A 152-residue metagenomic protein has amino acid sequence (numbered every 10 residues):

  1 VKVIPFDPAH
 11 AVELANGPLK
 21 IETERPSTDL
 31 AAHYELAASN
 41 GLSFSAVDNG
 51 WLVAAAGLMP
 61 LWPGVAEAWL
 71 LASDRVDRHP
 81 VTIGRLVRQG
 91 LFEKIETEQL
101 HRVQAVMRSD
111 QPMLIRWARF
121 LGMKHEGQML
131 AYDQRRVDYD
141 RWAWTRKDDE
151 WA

Functional and structural regions predicted by a protein language model:
V1-D29: Short amphipathic alpha-helix that is part of the acyltransferase structural core
Y34-V47, W51-A54, Q99: A short helix-loop-beta-strand connector motif used in the catalytic cores of GNAT acetyltransferases and, in some
L42-F44, A66, R136-W142: Short beta-strand micro-motifs in enzyme catalytic cores
S45, W51-P60, A66-W69: Conserved beta-strand in the GNAT
G64-G84, D140: Conserved acetyl-CoA binding element of GNAT-fold acetyltransferases
H79-I95, R116, F120: Conserved acetyl-CoA-binding loop-helix of GNAT-fold acetyltransferases
V103-R119, Y132-D133: Conserved beta-strand-loop-alpha-helix junction that forms the acyl-donor binding cleft
V106, K124-Y139: Conserved catalytic-core motifs of GNAT/GCN5-like acyltransferases
